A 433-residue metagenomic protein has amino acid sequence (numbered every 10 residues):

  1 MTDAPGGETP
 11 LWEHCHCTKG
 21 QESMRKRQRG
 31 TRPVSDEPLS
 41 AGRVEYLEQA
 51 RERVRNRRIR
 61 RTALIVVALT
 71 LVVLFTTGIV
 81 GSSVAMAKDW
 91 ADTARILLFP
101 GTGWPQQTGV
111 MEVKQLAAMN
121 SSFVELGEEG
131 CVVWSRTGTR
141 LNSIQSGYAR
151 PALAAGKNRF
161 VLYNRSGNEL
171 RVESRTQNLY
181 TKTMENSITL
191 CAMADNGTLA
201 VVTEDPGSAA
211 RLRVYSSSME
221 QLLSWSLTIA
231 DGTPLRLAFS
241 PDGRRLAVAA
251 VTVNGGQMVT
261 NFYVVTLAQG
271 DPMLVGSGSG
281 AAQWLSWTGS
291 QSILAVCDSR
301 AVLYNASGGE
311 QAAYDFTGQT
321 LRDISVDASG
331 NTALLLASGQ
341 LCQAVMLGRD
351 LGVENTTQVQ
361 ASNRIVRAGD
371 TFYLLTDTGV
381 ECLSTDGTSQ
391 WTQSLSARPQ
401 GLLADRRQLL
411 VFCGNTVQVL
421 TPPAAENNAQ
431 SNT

Functional and structural regions predicted by a protein language model:
R95-T108, T139-Q145, Q177-T183, Q221-L227 (+4 more regions): A short beta-strand motif characteristic of beta-propeller blades
P100-E129, I144-L153: Beta-strand-rich domains and repeat architectures in extracellular enzymes and scaffolds, especially beta-propellers
G109-Q115, Y148-K157, N186-D195, D231-A238 (+4 more regions): Repeated scaffold domains used in trafficking and secretory/extracellular systems, primarily beta-propellers
K114-L126, L153, K157-N164, L170 (+6 more regions): Short beta-strand elements that form the blades of beta-propeller/WD-repeat-like and other beta-sheet-rich scaffold
V132, N168-R171, G207-R213, G255-V264 (+4 more regions): Structural motif
S143-R245, A249: Non-cytosolic head/periplasmic domains of membrane-anchored proteins
S208-V296: Solenoidal tandem-repeat scaffolds enriched in leucines and small polar residues
Q400-T433: Blade-level signature of beta-propeller repeat domains, shared across WD40, Kelch, NHL, RCC1 and BNR/Asp-box propellers
